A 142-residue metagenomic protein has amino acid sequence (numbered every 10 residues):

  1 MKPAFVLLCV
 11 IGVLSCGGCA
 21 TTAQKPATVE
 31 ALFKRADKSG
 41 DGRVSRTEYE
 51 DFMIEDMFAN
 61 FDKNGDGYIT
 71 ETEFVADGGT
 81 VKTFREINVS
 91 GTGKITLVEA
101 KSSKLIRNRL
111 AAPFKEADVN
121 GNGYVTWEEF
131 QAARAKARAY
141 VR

Functional and structural regions predicted by a protein language model:
M1-F5: Positively charged n-region of N-terminal signal peptides that target proteins for export
S15-G18: C-terminal motif of bacterial Sec signal peptides marking the signal peptidase cleavage site
A20-N60, E71-E86, L97, K104-P113 (+2 more regions): EF-hand Ca2+-binding helix-loop-helix modules
D37-D41, D62-D66, S90-T92, D118-N122: Acidic carboxylate motifs that coordinate Ca2+ or other divalent cations, activating on Asp/Glu
Y68-F74, G93-E99, V119-V125: Short alpha-helical linear motifs
